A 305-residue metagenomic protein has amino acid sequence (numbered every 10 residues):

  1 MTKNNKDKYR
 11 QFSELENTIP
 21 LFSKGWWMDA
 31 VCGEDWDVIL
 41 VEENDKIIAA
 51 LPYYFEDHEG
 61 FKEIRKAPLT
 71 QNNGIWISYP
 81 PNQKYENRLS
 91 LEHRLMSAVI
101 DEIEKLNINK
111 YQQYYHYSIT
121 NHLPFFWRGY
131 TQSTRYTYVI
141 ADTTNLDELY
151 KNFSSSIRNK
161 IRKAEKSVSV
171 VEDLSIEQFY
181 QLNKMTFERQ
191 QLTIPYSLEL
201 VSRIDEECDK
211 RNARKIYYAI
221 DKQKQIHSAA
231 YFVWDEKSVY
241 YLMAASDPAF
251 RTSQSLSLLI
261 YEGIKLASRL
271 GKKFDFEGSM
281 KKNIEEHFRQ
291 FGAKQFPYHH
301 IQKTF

Functional and structural regions predicted by a protein language model:
T2-N44, I48-F61, Y115-R251, Q290: A conserved beta-strand-loop-helix scaffold within acyl/acetyltransferase catalytic domains
E59-Y130, V239-A293: Acyl-donor binding region in acyl/amide transferases
I108, L192, A213-R214, K272 (+1 more regions): Secondary-structure boundary/capping residues
Y111, V171-E172, P195, D275 (+1 more regions): A local structural micro-motif
R135-T137, K294-F305: Conserved catalytic-core motifs of GNAT/GCN5-like acyltransferases
F153, F274, I301: Short clusters of hydrophobic/aromatic residues that line enzyme substrate/ligand-binding pockets
